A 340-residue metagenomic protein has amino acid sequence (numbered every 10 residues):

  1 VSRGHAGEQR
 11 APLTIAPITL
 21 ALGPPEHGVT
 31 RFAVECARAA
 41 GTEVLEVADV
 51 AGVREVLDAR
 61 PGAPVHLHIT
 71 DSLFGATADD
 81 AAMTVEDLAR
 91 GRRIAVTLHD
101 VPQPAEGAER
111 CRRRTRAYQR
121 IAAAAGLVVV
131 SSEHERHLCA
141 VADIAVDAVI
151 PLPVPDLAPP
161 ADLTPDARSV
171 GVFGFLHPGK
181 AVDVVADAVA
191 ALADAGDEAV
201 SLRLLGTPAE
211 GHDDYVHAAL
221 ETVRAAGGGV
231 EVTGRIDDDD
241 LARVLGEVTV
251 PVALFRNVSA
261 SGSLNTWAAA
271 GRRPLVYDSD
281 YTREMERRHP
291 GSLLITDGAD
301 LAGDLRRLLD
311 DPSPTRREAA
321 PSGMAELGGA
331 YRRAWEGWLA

Functional and structural regions predicted by a protein language model:
R31, A302-G303, L309-A340: A charged, aromatic-enriched C-terminal amphipathic alpha-helix characteristic of glycosyltransferases across folds
T84-R92, R110-L127: Membrane-proximal helix-turn-helix segments that form the acceptor-binding/catalytic region of lipid-linked
A123-P159: Donor nucleotide-sugar binding/catalytic pocket of nucleotide-sugar-dependent glycosyltransferases
A161-K180, A186-V189, L202-R203: Conserved donor-binding/catalytic core segment of Leloir-type glycosyltransferases
S201-H217: Glycosyltransferase donor-sugar binding loop
V216-A242: Nucleotide-activated donor-binding/catalytic signature segment of Leloir-type glycosyltransferases, i.e., the conserved
R243-S259, R272: Acidic donor-binding loop of glycosyltransferase active sites
R273-D278: Short hydrophobic beta-strand element within catalytic cores of glycosyltransferases and related nucleotide-activated
